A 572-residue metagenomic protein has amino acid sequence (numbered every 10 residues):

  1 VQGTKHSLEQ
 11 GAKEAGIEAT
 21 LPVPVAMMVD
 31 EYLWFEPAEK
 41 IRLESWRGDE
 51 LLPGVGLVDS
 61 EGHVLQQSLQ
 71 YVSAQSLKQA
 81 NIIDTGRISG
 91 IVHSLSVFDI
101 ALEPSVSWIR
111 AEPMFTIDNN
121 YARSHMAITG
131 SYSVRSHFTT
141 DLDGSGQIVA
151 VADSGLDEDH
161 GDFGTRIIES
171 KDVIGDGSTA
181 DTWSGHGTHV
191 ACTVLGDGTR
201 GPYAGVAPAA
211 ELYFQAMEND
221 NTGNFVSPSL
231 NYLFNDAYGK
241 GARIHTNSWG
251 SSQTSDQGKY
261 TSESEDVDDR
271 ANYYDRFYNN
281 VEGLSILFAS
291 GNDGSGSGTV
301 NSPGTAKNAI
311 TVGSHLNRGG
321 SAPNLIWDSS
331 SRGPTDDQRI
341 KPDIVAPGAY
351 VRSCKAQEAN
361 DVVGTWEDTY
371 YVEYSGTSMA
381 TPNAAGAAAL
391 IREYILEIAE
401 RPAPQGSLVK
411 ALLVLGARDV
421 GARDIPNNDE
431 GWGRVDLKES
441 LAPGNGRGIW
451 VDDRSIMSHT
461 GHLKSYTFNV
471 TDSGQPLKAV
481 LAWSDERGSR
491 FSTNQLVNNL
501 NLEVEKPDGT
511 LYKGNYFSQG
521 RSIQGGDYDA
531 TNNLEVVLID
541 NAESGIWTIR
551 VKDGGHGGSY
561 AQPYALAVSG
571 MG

Functional and structural regions predicted by a protein language model:
V1-F138: Autoinhibitory propeptides
D49-E50, E103, R135-D172, D176-V226 (+10 more regions): Subtilisin-like serine protease catalytic core
G56-L57, T493-K513: Extended low-complexity, serine/threonine- and proline-enriched intrinsically disordered segments
G177-T188, Y370-G386: Gly/Ser-rich catalytic serine loop of serine hydrolases
L287, G320-I326, A349-M379, V451: The feature captures the short pre-catalytic strand/loop hairpin that immediately precedes and shapes the active-site
V372, P426, E503-L566: Noncatalytic accessory or regulatory domains flanking protease catalytic cores in secreted, cell-surface, and selected
A380-I398: Short, small-residue alpha-helix embedded
N428-N498, K506, P563-G572: Secreted peptidase-domain scaffold signal
